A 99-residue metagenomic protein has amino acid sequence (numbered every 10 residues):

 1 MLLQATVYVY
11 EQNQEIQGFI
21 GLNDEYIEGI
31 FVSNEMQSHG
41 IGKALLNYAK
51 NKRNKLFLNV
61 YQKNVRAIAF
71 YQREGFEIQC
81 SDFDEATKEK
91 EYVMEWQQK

Functional and structural regions predicted by a protein language model:
A5-G18: Conserved beta-hairpin
I20-E28: Conserved donor-binding loop and adjoining core beta-sheet/short helix segment in diverse acyl/aminoacyl transferases
I27-Q37, V60-Y61: A short, internal acetyl-CoA/4′-phosphopantetheine-binding micro-motif in the GNAT/acyltransferase core
S38-N51, A69-R73: Conserved acetyl-CoA-binding loop-helix of GNAT-fold acetyltransferases
G42, L46, N64-A67, F83-K90: Short glycine/proline-centered loop/turn elements that form peptide/ligand docking sites
N51-K63: Conserved GNAT acetyl-CoA-binding A-motif
Q72-C80: Conserved acetyl-CoA-binding loop of GNAT-fold acetyltransferases
